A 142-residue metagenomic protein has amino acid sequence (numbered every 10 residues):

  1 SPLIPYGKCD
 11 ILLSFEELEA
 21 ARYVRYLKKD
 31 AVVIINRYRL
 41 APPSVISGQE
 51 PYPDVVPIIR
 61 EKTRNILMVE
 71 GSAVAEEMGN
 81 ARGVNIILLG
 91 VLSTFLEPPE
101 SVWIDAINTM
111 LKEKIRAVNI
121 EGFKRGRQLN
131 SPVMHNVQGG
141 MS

Functional and structural regions predicted by a protein language model:
S1-S142: Active-site cofactor/cluster-binding pocket
